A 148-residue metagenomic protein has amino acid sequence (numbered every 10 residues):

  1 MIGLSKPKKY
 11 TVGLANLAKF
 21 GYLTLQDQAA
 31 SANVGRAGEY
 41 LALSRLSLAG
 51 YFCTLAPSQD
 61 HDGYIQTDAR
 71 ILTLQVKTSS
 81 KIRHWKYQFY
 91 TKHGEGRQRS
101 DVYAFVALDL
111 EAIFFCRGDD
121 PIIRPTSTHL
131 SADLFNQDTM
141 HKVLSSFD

Functional and structural regions predicted by a protein language model:
M1-Q59, Q66-D148: Mixed-charge (Asp/Glu-Lys/Arg
